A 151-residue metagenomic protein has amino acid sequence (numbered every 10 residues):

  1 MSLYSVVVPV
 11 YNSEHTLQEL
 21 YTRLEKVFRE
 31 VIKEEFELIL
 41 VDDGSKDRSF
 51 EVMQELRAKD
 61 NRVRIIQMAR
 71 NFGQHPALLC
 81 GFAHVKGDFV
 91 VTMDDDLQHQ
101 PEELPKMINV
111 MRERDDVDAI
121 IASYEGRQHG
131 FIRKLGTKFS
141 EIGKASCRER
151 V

Functional and structural regions predicted by a protein language model:
M1-K26: N-proximal low-complexity "stem/linker" segments adjacent to membrane-targeting elements
H15-Q18, D47-L56: Acidic helix N-cap motif at the loop->helix transition within catalytic regions of sugar-transfer enzymes
F28-E34, L56-R62: Short helix-capping segments at alpha-helix termini
I32-G44, I66-Q67: Short beta-strand/loop segment that forms part of the nucleotide-sugar
D42-F50, L97-Q98: A conserved acidic beta->alpha catalytic loop
E55, R62, I66-R70, Q74-H84 (+2 more regions): Acceptor/aglycone-binding surface of glycosyltransferases and processive sugar-polymer synthases
